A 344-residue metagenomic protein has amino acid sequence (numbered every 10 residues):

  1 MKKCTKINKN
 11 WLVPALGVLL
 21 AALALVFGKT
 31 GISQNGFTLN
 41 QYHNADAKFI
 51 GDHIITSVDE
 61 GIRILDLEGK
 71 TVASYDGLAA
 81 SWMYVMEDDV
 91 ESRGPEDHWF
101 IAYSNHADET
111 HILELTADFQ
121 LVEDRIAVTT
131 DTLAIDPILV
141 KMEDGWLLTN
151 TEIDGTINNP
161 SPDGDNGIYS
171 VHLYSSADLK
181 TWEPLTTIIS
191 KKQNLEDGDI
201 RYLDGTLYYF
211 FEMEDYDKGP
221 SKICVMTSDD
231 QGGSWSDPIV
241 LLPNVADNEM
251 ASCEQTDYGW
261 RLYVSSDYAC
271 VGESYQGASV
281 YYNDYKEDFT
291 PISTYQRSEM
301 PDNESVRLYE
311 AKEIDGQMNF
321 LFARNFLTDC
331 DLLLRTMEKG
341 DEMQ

Functional and structural regions predicted by a protein language model:
K3-T5, G28, L334: A detector of low-complexity, intrinsically disordered, Ser/Thr/Gly/Pro/Ala-rich segments
K3-V18: N-terminal Sec-pathway targeting helices
N8, A24-F27, E254: Compositionally biased non-globular segments, especially hydrophobic aliphatic-rich helices of signal peptides
L19-A22, H106: Conserved structural scaffold segments of CAZyme catalytic domains across common CAZy folds
A21-N35: Bacterial Sec-dependent signal peptides at the C-terminal "C-region" and cleavage site
G31-Q344: Carbohydrate-active catalytic/glycan-binding domains of CAZyme proteins, especially the secreted or lumenal ectodomains
